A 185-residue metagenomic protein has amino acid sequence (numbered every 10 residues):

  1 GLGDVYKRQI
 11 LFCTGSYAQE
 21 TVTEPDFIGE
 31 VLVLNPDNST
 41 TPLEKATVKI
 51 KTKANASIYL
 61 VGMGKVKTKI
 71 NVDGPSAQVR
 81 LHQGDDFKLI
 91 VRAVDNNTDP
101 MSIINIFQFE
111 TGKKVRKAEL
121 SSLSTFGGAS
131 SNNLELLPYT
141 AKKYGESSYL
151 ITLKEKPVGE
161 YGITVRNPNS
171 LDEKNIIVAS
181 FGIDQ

Functional and structural regions predicted by a protein language model:
G1-Y6: Short, small-residue-biased leader/transition segments that mark boundaries at the very start of proteins
K7-C13: Bacterial N-terminal signal peptides
T14-A18: Sec/Tat signal peptide C-region and signal peptidase I cleavage site
Q19-G127, V165-Q185: Primarily secretory-pathway and cell-envelope proteins
H82-G84, K142-Y144, K154-K156: Surface-exposed coil/turn segments at beta-strand junctions on protein surfaces, enriched
S121-G145: Extended, solvent-exposed segments with strong compositional bias
T140-K142, L150-T152, S180-G182: Generic structural detector for well-ordered beta-strands
S147, K154-T164: A glycine-anchored, Pro-Gly-centered beta-turn/N-cap motif
